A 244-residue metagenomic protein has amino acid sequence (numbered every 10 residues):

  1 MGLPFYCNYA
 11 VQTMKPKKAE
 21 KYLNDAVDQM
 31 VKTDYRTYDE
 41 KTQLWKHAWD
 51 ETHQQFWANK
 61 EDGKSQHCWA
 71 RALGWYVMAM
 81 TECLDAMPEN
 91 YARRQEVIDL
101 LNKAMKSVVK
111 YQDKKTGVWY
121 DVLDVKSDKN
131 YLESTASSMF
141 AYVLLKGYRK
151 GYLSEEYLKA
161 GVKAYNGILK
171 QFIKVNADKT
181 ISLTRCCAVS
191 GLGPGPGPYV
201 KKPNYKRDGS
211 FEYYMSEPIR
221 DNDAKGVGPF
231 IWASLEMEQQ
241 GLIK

Functional and structural regions predicted by a protein language model:
M1-V11, C68-D85, E133-R149, D223-E238: Well-ordered alpha-helical segments within folded domains of soluble proteins
G2, T116-G117: Short, solvent-exposed secondary-structure junction/capping segments
P4-K21, D25-E40, L44-K64, T81-E89 (+1 more regions): Active-site lining segments of carbohydrate-active enzymes
Y9-V27, T42, L84-K103, V109 (+3 more regions): Structural helix-adjacent loops and short alpha-helical linkers that scaffold large soluble proteins
L23-W57, I98-T116, A160-D178: Long, well-ordered core segments of solenoidal/helical folds
W45, W119, L183: Short clusters of hydrophobic/aromatic residues that line enzyme substrate/ligand-binding pockets
W57-M78, E89, R93, Q112 (+4 more regions): Solvent-exposed loop and edge beta-strand segments that line ligand/cofactor-binding and catalytic clefts
K126, L132, A141, R149-K244: CBM-like carbohydrate-recognition segments
